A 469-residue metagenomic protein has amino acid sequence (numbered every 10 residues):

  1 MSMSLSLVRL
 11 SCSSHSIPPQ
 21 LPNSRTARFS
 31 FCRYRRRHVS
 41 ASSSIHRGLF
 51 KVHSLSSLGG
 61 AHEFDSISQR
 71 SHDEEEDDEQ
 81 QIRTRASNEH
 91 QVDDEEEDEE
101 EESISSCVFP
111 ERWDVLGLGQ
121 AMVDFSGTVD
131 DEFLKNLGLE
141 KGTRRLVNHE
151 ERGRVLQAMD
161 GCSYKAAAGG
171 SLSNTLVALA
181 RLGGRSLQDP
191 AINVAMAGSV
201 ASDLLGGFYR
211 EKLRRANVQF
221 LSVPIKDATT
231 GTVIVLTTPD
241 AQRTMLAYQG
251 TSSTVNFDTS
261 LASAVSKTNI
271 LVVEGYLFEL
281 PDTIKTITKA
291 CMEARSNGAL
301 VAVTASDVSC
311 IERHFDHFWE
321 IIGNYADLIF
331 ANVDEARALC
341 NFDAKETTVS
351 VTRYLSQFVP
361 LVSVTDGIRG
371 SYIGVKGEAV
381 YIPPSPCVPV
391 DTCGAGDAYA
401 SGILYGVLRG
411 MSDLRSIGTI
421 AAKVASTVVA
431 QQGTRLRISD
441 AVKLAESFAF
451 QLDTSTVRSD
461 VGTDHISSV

Functional and structural regions predicted by a protein language model:
S2-L118, M122, T128, E293-S296 (+1 more regions): Conserved phosphate-binding/catalytic region of the ribokinase-like
I45-D94, H149-T232, E446-S455: Substrate-binding N-lobe of the ribokinase-like
D114, N193-A195, Q219, A299-A302: Residues at the starts of beta-strands that form the adenosine-phosphate
L118-Q120, G198-S202, I225, T237-P239 (+2 more regions): Cofactor-binding loop segments of dinucleotide-utilizing enzymes, especially the Rossmann-like FAD- and NAD(P)+-binding
V129-K141: Short Gly/aromatic-enriched secondary-structure transition segments
L146, I270-R353, P360-L361, D366-S371: Conserved beta-alpha-beta core of the PfkB/ribokinase-like small-molecule kinase fold
L179, N332, G396: Short, conserved phosphate/pyrophosphate- and ester-handling motifs at nucleotide-, phospho-/glycolipid
A216, L221-I225, V235-I284: Conserved phosphate-binding/catalytic loop of the ribokinase/pfkB sugar-kinase fold
